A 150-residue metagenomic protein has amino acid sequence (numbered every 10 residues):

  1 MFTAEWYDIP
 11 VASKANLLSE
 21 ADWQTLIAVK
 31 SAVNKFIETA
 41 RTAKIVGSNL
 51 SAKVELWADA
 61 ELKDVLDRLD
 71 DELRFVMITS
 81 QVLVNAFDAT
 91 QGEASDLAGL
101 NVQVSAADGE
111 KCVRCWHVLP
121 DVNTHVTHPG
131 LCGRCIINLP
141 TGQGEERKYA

Functional and structural regions predicted by a protein language model:
M1-F36, A40-D64, L83-Q103, P140 (+1 more regions): Acidic, turn-prone loop/beta-hairpin segments
D70-N85: A glycine-rich helix N-cap at a beta->alpha junction
G99-N101, K111, H117: Non-catalytic accessory/interaction domains
A107-E110, T127: Flanking scaffold residues of small Cys/His-coordinated metal-binding clusters
C112-C115, C132-C135: Short cysteine-rich clusters marking metal-coordination/redox-active sites
V118-D121, C135-N138: Cys/His-rich metal-chelating microdomains
D121-G130: Short linker/helix segments within small regulatory modules
